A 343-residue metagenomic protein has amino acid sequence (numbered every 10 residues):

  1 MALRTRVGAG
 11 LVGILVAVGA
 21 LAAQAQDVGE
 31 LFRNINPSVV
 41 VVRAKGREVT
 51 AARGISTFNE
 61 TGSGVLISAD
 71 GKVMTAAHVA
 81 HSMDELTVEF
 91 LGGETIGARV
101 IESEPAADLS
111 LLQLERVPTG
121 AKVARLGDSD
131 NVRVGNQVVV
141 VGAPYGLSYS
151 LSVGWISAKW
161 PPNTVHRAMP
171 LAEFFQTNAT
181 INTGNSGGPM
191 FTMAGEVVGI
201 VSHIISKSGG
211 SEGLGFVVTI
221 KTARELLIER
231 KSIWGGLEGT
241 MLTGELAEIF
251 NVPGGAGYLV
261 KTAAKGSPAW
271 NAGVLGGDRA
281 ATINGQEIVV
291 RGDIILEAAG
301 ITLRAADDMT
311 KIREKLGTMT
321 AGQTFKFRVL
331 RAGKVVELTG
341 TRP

Functional and structural regions predicted by a protein language model:
M1-T5: N-terminal secretory signal peptides that target proteins for export/translocation
G8-G19: Bacterial N-terminal signal peptides
Q24-I249, G255-A256, A306, T310-R313 (+1 more regions): Serine-dependent protease modules
R99, S110-Q113, E229, G285-R304 (+1 more regions): PDZ-domain C-terminal substructure recognizer with occasional recognition of PDZ-binding tails
G127, R133, L275-D278, V290 (+1 more regions): Residue-level recognition of short, solvent-exposed, well-ordered loop/turn junctions that link secondary-structure
T180, E229-E297, I301-D308, T339: PDZ/PDZ-like groove recognition
G188-F191, L259-K261, K326-V329: Cytosolic beta-strand hydrophobic patch enriched in CBS
